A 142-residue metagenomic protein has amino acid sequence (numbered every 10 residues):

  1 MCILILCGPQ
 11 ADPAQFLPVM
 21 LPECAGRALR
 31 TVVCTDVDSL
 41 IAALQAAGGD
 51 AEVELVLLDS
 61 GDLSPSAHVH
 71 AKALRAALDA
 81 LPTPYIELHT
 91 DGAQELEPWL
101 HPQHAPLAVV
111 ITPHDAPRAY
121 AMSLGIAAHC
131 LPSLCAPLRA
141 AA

Functional and structural regions predicted by a protein language model:
M1-L4: Extreme N-terminal starter segment of soluble prokaryotic enzymes
L6-Q10, T35, D59-D62: Structural motif
G8-P22, Q94-A142: Short, glycine-/small-residue-rich phosphate/pyrophosphate-handling segment
C24-T31, V53-E54: A generic structural motif
A28-L40: A short beta-strand-loop structural module common to alpha/beta enzyme folds
L40-G49, R75: TIR-domain catalytic/interaction hotspot
G48-L58: Short acidic/histidine-rich motifs immediately flanking catalytic phosphotransfer sites in two-component signaling
G61-H101: Mid-chain, well-packed structural core segment of small domains
